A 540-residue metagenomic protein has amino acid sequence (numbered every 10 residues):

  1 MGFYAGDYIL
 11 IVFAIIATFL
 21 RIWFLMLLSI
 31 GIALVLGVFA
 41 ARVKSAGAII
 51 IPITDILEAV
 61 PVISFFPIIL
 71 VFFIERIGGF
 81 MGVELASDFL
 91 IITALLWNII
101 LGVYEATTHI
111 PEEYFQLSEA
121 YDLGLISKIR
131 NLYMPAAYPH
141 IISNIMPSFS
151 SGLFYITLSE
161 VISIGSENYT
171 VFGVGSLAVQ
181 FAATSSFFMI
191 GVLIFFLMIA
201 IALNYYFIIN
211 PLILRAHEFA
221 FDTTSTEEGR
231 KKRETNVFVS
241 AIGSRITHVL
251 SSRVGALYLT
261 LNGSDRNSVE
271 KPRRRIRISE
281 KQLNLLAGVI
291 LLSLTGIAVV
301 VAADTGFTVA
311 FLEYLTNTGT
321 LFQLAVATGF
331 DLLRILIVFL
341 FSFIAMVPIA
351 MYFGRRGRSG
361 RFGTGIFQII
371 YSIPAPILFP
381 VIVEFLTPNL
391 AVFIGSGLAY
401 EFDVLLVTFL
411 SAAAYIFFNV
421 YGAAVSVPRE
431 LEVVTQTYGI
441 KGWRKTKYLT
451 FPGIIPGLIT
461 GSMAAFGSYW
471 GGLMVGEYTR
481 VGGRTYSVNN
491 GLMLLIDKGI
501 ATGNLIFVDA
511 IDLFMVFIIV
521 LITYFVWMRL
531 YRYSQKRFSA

Functional and structural regions predicted by a protein language model:
M1-M26, A183-T184, D265-L340, K498-A501: Periplasmic/extracellular loop-to-transmembrane helix junction in inner-membrane transport proteins
G2-F3, F24-T54, I337-Q368, P380: Transmembrane-helix boundary motif in ABC transporter permease subunits
I16-L25, T54-E58, T108, I126 (+10 more regions): Alpha-helical transmembrane segments of multi-pass membrane proteins
K44, G191-G263, V299-D304, G357-S359 (+1 more regions): C-terminal transmembrane helix and the adjacent membrane-cytosol boundary/short C-terminal tail of inner/organellar
D55-L95, Q368-S411: Generic hydrophobic transmembrane alpha-helix motif, especially the helices
F66, A86, L90, A94-I110 (+5 more regions): Transmembrane-helix bundle segments that line or gate the permeation/cavity pathway in multi-pass membrane proteins
M81-S148, G397-A465, V526-R529: Membrane-cytosol interface at the C-terminal ends of specific transmembrane alpha-helices in multi-pass membrane
F154-F187, G471-D509, F514-M515, Q535-A540: Glycine-rich helix-loop "coupling/hinge" segments at transmembrane-helix boundaries in multipass transporters
